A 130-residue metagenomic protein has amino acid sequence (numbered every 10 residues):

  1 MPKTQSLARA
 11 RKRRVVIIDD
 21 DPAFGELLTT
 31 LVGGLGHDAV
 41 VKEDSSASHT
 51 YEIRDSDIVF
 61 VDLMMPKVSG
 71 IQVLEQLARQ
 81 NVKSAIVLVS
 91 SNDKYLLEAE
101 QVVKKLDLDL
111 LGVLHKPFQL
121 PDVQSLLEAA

Functional and structural regions predicted by a protein language model:
M1-V16, P22, T29, Q119-A130: Non-catalytic signal-transmission and effector/linker regions of two-component phosphorelay proteins
P22-V40: Two-component/phosphorelay signaling modules centered on CheY-like receiver
V41-I58: Acidic, metal-coordinating helix/loop segments flanking the phosphotransfer/catalytic sites of two-component signaling
E43, S69-E75: Acidic catalytic/metal-coordinating carboxylates
D62: Active-site residues of response regulator receiver
M65: Receiver (REC) domain active-site loop signature in two-component systems and cognate sites in sensor histidine kinases
Q72, N92-V113: Alpha4 helix (beta4-alpha4-beta5 surface) of REC/receiver domains from two-component response regulators
K116: A Lys-centered signature of the CheY-like receiver
